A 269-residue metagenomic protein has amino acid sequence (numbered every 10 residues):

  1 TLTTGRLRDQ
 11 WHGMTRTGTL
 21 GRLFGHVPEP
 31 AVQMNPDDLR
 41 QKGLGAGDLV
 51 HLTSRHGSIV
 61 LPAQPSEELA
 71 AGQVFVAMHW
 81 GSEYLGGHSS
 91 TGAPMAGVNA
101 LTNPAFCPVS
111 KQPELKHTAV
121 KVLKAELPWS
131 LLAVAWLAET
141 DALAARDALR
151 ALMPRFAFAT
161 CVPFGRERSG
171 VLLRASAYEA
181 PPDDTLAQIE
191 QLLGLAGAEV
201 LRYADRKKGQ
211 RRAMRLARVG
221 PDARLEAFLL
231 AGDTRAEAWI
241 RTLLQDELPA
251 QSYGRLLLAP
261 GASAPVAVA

Functional and structural regions predicted by a protein language model:
T1, A93-V98, D222-A223: Glycine-rich, flexible loop segments associated with nucleotide phosphate handling
T1-T19: Long, low-complexity segments enriched in small/aliphatic residues
G5-L7, D37, R55, L230-D233: Histidine- and/or cysteine-centered catalytic micro-motif in compact active-site loops
D9-Q10, E83, W129, R235-A238: Short, acidic Gly/Pro/Ser/Thr-rich loop/turn segments
T17-Q33, D37-Y203: Long, contiguous, secondary-structure-rich segments that constitute the structural scaffold of globular domains
V27, A264-A269: Ferredoxin-like iron-sulfur electron-transfer modules
A157-A259, S263: C-terminal catalytic lobe of FAD-dependent flavoproteins
